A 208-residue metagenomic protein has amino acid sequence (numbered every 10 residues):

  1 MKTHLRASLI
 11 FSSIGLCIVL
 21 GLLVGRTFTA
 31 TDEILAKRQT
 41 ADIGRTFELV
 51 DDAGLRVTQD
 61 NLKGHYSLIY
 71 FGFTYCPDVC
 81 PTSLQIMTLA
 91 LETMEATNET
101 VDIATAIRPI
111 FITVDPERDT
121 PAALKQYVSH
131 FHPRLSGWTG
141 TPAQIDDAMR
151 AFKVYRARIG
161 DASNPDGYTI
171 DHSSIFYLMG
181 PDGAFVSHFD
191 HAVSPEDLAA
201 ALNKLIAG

Functional and structural regions predicted by a protein language model:
M1-T46, V50, G208: N-terminal targeting signals for export/organelle localization
F47-S67: A short beta-strand-turn-helix
D60-S83, M87: Short active-site neighborhood of thiol/selenol oxidoreductases, capturing the structured segment around
L84-I110: Conserved helix-turn-beta segment immediately C-terminal to the redox Cys motif in thioredoxin-like folds
E92-E99, S129-S136, R150-V154, A184 (+2 more regions): Sec-exported extracytoplasmic/periplasmic mature domains
I103-R118, R134-A143: Thiol-based oxidoreductase modules, predominantly thioredoxin-like and allied folds used for disulfide exchange
K125-S173: Short, internal strand/loop/helix patches that form the active-site neighborhood or redox-interaction surface
D161-G208: Thiol-/selenol-based redox modules, centered on thioredoxin-like and closely related oxidoreductase domains
